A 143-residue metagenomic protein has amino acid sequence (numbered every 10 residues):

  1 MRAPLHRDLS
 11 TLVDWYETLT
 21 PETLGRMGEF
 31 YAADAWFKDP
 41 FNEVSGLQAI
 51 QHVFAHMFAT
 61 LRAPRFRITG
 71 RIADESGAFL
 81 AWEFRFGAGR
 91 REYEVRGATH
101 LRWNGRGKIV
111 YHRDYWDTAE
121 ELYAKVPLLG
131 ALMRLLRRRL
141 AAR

Functional and structural regions predicted by a protein language model:
M1-G25, E29, R139-R143: Short, low-complexity N-terminal intrinsically disordered segments enriched in polar/charged residues
L5, L9-L12, L47-I50, E94: A structural signal for well-ordered alpha-helical scaffolds and beta->alpha junctions
S10-T11, F41, L101: Short, contiguous strand/loop micro-motifs
T11, R26, A49, E121 (+1 more regions): Exposed alpha-helical structural elements
L12, Y16, Y31, F54 (+2 more regions): Hydrophobic alpha-helical core bundles mediating ligand binding, dimerization, or RNAP-core interactions
T23-G77: A solvent-exposed, acidic/Ser-Thr-rich amphipathic alpha-helical stretch
A59-R65, T69-R143: A beta-strand edge to alpha-helix "cap/lid" segment located at domain peripheries
